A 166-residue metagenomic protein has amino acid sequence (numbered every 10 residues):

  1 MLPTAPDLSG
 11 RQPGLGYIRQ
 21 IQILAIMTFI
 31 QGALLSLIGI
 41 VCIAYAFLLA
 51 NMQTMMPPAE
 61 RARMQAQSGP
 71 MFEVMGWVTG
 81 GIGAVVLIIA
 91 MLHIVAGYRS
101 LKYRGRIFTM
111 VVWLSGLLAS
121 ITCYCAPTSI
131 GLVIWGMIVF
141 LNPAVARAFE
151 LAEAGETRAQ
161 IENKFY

Functional and structural regions predicted by a protein language model:
M1-Q20, M56, R61-A62, P143-Y166: Low-complexity, intrinsically disordered extramembrane tails and loops of integral membrane proteins
A5-S9, T79, A90, G97: Generic signal for short, ordered secondary-structure residues within or immediately flanking folded domains
P13-I23, Q67-G81, G97-F108, S120-Y124: Membrane-interfacial loop-to-transmembrane-helix junctions in polytopic alpha-helical membrane proteins
I23, F47-P57, I121-T122, L141 (+1 more regions): Short amphipathic alpha-helical patches
L24-A50, M75-H93, W113-W135: Hydrophobic alpha-helical transmembrane segments in multi-pass membrane proteins
N51-M71: Membrane-interface interhelical connector segments
V95-T109, G131-Y166: Cytosolic juxtamembrane helix at the C-terminal end of the final transmembrane segment
